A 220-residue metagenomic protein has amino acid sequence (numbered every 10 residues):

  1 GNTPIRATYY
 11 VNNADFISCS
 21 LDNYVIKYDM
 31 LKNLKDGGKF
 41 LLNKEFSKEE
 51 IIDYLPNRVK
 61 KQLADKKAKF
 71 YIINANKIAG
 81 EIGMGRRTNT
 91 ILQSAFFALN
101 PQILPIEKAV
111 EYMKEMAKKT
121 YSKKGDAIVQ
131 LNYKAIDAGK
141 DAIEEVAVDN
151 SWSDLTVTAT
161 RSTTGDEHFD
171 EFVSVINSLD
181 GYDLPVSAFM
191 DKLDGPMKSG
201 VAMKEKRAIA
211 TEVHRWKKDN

Functional and structural regions predicted by a protein language model:
G1-S178: Active-site cofactor/cluster-binding pocket
A159, V201-N220: Ferredoxin-like iron-sulfur electron-transfer modules
Y182-P185: Long, low-complexity intrinsically disordered regulatory regions in eukaryotic signaling/cytoskeletal proteins
M190-D191: Flexible, glycine-rich loop/tail regions that form catalytic "lids" or insertion modules at the edges of active sites
